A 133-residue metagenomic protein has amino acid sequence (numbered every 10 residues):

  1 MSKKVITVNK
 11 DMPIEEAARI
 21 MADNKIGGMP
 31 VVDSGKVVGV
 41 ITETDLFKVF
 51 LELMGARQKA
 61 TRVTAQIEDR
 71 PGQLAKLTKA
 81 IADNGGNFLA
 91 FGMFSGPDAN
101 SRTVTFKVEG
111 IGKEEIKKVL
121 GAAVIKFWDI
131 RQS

Functional and structural regions predicted by a protein language model:
M1-R19, V31-V32, V38, R62-R70 (+1 more regions): Bateman/CBS regulatory modules and CBS-like beta-alpha motifs in cytosolic regions of diverse proteins
T7-K25, V31-V32, F50, L74-N84 (+1 more regions): The conserved cystathionine-beta-synthase
P30-V32, V37-V40, T44-F50: Anionic-ligand-binding alpha/beta catalytic cores of soluble enzymes and soluble regulatory domains that recognize
F47-S133: A conserved regulatory-domain signal marking ACT and ACT-like small-molecule sensing domains and adjacent regulatory
